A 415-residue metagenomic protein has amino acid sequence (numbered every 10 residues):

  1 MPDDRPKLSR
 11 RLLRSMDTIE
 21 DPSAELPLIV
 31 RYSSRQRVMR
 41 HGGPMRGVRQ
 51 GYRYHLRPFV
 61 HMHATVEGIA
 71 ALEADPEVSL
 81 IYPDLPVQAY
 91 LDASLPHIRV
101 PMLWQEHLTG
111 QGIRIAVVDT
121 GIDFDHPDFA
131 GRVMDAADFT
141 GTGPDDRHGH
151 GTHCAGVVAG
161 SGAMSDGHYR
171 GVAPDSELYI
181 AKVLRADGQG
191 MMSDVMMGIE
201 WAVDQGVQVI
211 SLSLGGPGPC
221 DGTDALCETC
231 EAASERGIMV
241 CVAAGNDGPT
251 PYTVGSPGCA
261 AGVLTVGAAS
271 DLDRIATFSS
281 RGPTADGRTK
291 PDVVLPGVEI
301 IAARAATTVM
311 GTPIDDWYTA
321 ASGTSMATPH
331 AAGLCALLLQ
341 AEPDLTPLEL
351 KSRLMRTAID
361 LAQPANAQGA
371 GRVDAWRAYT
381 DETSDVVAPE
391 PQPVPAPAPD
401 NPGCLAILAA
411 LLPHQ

Functional and structural regions predicted by a protein language model:
M1-M102, E106: Autoinhibitory N-terminal propeptides
T18, V209-S211, Q340-Q415: C-terminal subdomain of the subtilisin-like protease fold in secreted/lumenal serine endopeptidases
R35-Q36, G68, V87-A89, G121-F124 (+10 more regions): Solvent-exposed loop/turn segments at secondary-structure junctions within structured extracellular/periplasmic domains
L85, V195, D204-A302, R353-I359: Catalytic-core segments of hydrolase enzymes
W104-V117, I122-D135, T142-M191, Q208 (+5 more regions): Subtilisin-like serine protease catalytic core
D119, G245, G323: Active-site glycine-centered loops adjacent to acidic/histidine catalytic or metal-binding residues that shape
P127, G258-Q340, R377-Y379: Extracellular S/T/G-rich loop segment that most often corresponds to the catalytic His/Ser-adjacent loop
A155-V158, Y179, V183-L184, T253 (+1 more regions): Hydrolase catalytic cores
